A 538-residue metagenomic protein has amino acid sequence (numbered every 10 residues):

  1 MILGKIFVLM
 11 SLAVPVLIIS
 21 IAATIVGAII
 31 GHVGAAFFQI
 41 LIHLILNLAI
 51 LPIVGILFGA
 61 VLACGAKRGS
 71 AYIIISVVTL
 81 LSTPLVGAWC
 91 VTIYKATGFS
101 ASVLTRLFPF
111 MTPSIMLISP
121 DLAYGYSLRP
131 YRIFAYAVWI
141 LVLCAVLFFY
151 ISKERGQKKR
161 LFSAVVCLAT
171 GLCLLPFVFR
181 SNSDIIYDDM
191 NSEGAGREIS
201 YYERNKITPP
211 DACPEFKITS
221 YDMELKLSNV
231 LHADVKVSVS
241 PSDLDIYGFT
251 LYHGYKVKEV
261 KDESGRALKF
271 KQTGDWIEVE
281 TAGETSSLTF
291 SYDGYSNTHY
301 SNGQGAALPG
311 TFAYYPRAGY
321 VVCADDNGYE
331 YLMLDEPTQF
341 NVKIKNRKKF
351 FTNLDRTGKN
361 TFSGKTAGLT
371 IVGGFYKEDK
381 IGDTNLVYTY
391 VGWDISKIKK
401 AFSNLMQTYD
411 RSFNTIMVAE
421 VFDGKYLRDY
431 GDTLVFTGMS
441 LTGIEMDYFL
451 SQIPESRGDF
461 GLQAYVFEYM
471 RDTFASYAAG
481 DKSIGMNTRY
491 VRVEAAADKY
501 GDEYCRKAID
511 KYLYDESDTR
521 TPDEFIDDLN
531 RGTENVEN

Functional and structural regions predicted by a protein language model:
F7-K67, A71: Secretory targeting signals
V33-A35, T92-A137, G156-N229: N-terminal, polar/Ser/Thr-rich
S70-T83, R160-L172: Central hydrophobic cores of alpha-helical transmembrane segments in multi-pass integral membrane proteins
A71-S102: Transmembrane helix segments
D245-A267, Q339-F351: Solvent-exposed beta-hairpin/edge-strand motifs
G254-A307: A surface-exposed beta-strand-loop module
Y292-K365: Extended, low-hydrophobicity, Ser/Thr/Pro/Gly-biased non-transmembrane segments
K377-D481, N538: Juxtacatalytic substrate-recognition/specificity segment
